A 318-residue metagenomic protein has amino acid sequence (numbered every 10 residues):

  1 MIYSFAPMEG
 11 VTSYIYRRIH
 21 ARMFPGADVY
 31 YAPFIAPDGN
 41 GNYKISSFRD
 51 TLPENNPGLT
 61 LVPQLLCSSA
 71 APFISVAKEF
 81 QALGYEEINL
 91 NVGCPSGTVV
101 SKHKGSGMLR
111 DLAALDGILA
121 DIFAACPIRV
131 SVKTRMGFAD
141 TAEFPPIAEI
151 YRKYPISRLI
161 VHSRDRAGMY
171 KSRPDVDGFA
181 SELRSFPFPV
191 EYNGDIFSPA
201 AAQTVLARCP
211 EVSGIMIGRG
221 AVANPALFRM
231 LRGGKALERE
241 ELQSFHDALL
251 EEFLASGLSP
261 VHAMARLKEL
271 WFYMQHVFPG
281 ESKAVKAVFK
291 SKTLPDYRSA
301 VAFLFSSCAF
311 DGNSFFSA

Functional and structural regions predicted by a protein language model:
M1-A318: Flavin-dependent oxidoreductase catalytic cores
